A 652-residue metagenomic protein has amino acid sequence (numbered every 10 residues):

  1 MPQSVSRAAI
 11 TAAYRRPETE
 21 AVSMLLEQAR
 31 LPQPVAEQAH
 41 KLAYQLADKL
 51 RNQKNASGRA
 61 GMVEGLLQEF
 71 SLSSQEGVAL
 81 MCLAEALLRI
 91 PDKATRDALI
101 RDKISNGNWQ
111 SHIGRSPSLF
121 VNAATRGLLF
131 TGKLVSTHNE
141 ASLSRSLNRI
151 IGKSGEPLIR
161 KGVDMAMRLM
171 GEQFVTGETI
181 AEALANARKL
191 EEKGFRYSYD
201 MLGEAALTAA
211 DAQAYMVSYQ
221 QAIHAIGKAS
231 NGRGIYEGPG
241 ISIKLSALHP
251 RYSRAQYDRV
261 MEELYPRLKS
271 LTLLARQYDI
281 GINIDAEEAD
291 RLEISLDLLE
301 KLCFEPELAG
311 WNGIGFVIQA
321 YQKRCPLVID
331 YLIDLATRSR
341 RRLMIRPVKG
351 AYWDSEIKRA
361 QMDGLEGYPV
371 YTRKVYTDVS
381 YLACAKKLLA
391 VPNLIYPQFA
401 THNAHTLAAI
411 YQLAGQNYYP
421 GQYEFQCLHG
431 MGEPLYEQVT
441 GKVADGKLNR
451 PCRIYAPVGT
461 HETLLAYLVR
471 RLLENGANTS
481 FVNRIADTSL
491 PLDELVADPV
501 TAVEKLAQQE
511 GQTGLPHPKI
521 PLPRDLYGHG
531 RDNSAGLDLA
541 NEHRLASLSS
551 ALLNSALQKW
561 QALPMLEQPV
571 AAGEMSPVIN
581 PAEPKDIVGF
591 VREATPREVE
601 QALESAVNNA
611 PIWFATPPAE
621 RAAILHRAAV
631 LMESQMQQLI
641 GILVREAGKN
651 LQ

Functional and structural regions predicted by a protein language model:
M1-D532: Positively charged, amphipathic and often flexible ligand-engagement surfaces
A43, M216, Q220, L296 (+5 more regions): Hydrophobic face of alpha-helices
A94, R233, A309, T479 (+3 more regions): Short, polar/charged, Gly/Pro-enriched helix-capping and turn/loop motifs at alpha-helix termini and inter-helix linkers
D285, P618-A619, L651: Short, surface-exposed loop/turn segments at secondary-structure junctions
K447, T463, R470-E604, N608-P611 (+2 more regions): Terminal low-complexity tails and localization/encapsulation signals of metabolic enzymes
F614, A629-Q652: C-terminal structured domain segments across diverse proteins
